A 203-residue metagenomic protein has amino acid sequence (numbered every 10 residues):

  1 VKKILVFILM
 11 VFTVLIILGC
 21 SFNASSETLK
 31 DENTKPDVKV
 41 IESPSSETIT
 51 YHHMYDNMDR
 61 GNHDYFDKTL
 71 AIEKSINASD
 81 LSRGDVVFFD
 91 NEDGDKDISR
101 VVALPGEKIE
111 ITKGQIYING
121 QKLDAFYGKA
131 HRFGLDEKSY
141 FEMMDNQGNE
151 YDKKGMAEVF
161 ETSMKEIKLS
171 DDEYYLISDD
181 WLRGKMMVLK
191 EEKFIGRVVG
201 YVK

Functional and structural regions predicted by a protein language model:
V1-V6: Positively charged n-region of N-terminal signal peptides that target proteins for export
I16-G19: C-terminal motif of bacterial Sec signal peptides marking the signal peptidase cleavage site
S21-K203: Soluble "head" domains of membrane/secretory-pathway proteins
